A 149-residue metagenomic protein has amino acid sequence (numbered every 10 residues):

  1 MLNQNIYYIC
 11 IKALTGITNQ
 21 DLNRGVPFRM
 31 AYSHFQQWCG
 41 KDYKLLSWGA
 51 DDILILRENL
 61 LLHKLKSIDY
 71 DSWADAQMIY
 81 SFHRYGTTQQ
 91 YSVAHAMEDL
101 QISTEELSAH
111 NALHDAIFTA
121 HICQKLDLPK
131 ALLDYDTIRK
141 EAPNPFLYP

Functional and structural regions predicted by a protein language model:
M1-L61, Y70, A96-D99: Conserved non-catalytic scaffold segment of RNase H-like nuclease domains
N3-Y8, K12-T15, N19-L22, I79-A116: Active-site-proximal helix-loop-helix substrate-binding element of RNase H-like nuclease domains
Y32, L113-A116, A120: Short, amphipathic alpha-helical "lid/cap" segments that border enzyme active or binding sites
D52, D75, D115: Acidic active-site catalytic centers that drive phospho-/nucleotidyl reactions and related ester hydrolyses
N59-L62, D99, I122-P129: Active-site catalytic microenvironments for nucleophilic, acid-base chemistry
K66-H83: Histidine/lysine/aspartate-rich catalytic loop segments that bind and position anionic ligands
A120-P149: Acidic two-metal-ion nuclease catalytic site recognized across multiple nuclease folds, prominently DnaQ/RNase D-T
